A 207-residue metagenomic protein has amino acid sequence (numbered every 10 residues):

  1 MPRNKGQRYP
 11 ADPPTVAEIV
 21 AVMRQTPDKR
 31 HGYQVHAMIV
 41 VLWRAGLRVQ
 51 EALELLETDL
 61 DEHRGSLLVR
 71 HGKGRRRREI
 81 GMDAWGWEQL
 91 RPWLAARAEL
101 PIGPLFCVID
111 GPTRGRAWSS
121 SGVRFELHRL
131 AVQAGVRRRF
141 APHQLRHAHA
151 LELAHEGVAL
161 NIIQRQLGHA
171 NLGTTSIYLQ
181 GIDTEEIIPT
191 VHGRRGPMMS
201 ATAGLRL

Functional and structural regions predicted by a protein language model:
M1-L207: Conserved catalytic core of the tyrosine transesterase superfamily
